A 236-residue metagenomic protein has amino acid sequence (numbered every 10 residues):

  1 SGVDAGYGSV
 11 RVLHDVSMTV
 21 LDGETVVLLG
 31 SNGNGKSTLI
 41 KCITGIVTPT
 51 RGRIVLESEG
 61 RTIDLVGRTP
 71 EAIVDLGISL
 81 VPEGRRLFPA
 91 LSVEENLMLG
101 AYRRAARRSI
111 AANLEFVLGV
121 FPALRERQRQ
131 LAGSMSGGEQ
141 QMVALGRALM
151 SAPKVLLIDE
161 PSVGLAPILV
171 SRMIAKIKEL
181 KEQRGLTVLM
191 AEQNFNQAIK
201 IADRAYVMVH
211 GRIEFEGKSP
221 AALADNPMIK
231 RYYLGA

Functional and structural regions predicted by a protein language model:
G8, V26, R68, V93-A112 (+3 more regions): ABC-type ATPase nucleotide-binding domains, specifically the catalytic core motifs of the NBD
L29-S31: The feature captures the beta-strand-to-loop junction immediately N-terminal to the Walker
T44: Helix-to-loop junction immediately C-terminal to a conserved catalytic motif
R53-D75, S219-P220: ABC ATPase NBD Q-loop/coupling interface
L91, M135, A148-L149: ABC ATPase signature
M150-K154: A short, proline-enriched helix->beta-strand linker immediately N-terminal to the Walker B motif in ABC-type P-loop
S171-G185: Helical segment within the ABC ATPase nucleotide-binding domain
